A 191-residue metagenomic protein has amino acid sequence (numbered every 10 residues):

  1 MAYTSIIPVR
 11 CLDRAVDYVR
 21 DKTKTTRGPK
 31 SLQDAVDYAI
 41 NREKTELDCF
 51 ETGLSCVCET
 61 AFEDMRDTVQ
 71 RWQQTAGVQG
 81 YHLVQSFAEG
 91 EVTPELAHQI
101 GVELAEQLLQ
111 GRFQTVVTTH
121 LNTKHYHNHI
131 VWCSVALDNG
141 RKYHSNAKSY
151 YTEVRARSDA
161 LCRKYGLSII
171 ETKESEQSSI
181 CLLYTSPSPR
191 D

Functional and structural regions predicted by a protein language model:
M1-S186: N-terminal nicking endonuclease/strand-transfer module with a His-rich metal-binding environment and a catalytic Tyr
P187-D191: A short, hydrophobic C-terminal helix/tail in secreted or cell-surface proteins
